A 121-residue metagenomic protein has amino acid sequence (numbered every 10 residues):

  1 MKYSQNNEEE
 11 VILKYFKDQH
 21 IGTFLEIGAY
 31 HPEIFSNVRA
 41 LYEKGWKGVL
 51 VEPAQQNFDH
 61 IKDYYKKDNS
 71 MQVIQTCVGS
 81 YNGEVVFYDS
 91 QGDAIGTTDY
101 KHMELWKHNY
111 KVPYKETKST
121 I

Functional and structural regions predicted by a protein language model:
M1-I121: Phosphate/nucleotide-binding beta-alpha loop and adjacent structural elements of enzyme active sites
